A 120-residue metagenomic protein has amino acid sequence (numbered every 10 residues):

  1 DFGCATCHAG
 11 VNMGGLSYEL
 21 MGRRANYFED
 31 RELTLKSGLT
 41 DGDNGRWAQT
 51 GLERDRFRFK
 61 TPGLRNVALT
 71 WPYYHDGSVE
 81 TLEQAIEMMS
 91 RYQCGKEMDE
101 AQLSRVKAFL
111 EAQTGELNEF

Functional and structural regions predicted by a protein language model:
D1-E80, Q84-E87: Short glycine/threonine-rich turn/loop motifs
G63-L117: Extracellular low-complexity, Gly/Ser/Thr-rich intrinsically disordered linkers and protease-sensitive activation/hinge
